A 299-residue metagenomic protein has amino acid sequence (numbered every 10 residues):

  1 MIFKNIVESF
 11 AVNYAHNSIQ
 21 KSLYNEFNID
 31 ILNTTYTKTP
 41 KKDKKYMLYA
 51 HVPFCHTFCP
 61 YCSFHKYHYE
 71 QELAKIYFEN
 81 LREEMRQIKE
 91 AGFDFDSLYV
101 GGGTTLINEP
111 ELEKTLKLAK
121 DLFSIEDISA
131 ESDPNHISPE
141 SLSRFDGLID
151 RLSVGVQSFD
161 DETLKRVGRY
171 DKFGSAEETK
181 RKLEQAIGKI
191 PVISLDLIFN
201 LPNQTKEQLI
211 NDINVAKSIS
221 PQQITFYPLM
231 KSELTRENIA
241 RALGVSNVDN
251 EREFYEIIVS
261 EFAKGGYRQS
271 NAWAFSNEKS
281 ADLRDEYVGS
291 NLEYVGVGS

Functional and structural regions predicted by a protein language model:
M1-L48, T57: Flexible, acidic/Gly-rich N-terminal and inter-domain linker regions that tether and position cofactor-handling modules
P40-D43, G92-F93, D146, G289: Flexible, charged surface loops at secondary-structure boundaries
M47, S97, Y294: A residue-level signal for beta-strand positions that form part of recognition/binding surfaces within mature
L48-A50, V154: Short beta-strand motif preference
A50, L195, F226, A272 (+1 more regions): Short glycine/serine/threonine-enriched helix-capping/active-site loop that flanks the nucleotide-sugar donor pocket
A50-K66: Local cysteine-cluster metal-coordination motifs and their immediate loop/turn environment, predominantly Fe-S cluster
K66-A91, D96-S260: Conserved non-cysteine loop/helix-boundary elements of the Radical SAM core domain that shape
L234, L243-S299: A C-terminal junction/extension of Radical SAM enzymes
